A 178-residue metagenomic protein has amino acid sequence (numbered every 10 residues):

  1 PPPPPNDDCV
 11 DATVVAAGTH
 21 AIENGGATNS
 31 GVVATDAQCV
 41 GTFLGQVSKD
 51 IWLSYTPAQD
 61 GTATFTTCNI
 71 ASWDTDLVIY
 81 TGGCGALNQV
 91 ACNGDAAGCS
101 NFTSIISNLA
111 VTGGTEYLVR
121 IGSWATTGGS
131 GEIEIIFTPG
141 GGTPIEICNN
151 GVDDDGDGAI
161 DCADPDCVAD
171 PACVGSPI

Functional and structural regions predicted by a protein language model:
P2-D7, D11, A16-A17, I22-G141: Acidic, Ser/Thr/Pro-rich low-complexity intrinsically disordered segments
G140-I178: Extracellular calcium-associated, cysteine-rich motifs in secreted modular proteins
